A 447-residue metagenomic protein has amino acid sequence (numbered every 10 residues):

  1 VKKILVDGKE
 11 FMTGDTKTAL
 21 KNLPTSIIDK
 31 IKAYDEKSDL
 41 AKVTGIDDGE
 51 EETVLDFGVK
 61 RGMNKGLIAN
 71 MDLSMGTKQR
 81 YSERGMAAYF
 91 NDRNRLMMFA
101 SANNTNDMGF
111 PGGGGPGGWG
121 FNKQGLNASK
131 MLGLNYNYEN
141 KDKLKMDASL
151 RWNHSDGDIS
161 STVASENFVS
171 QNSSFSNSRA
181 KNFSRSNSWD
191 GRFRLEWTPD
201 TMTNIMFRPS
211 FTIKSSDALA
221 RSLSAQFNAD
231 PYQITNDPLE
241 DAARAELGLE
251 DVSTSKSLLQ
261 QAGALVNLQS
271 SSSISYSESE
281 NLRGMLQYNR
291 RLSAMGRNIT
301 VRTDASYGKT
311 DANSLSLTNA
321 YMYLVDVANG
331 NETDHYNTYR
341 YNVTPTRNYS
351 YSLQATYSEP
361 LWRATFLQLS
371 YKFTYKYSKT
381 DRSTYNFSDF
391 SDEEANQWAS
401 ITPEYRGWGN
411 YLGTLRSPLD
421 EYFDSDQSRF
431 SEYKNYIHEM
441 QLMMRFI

Functional and structural regions predicted by a protein language model:
V1-D311, T356-R382, F390, M443-R445: Membrane-proximal, glycine/serine-rich, low-complexity loop/turn segments characteristic of large bacterial
K309-L317, G330: The feature marks the first
N319-Y321, A328-I447: Outer-membrane beta-barrel transmembrane domain signature of Gram-negative proteins, especially the mid-to-C-terminal
